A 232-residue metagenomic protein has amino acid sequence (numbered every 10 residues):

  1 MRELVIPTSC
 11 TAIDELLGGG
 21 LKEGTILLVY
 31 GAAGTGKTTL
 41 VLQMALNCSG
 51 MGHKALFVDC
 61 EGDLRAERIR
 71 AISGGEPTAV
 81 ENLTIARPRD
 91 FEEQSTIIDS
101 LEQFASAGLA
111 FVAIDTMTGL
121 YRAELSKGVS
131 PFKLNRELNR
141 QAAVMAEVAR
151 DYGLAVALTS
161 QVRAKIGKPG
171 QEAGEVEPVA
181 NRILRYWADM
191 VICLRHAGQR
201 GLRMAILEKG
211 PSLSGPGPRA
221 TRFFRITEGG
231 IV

Functional and structural regions predicted by a protein language model:
M1-R2: Charged, amphipathic alpha-helical linker segments immediately N-terminal to NTP-binding catalytic cores
T8-G20: Pre-Walker A adenine-sensing motif
I13, V29, I69, L83 (+4 more regions): Conserved RecA-like P-loop NTPase ATPase core
G19-L21, N47-M51, E76-T78, Q103-A107 (+2 more regions): Conserved catalytic network of the ASCE P-loop NTPase/AAA+ motor domain
K22-S100: Conserved P-loop
D59, R87, T116, H196 (+1 more regions): Flexible glycine-/small-residue-rich
P88-E93, I98-I183: P-loop NTPase motor core
V148-V232: Phosphate-binding/switch region of NTP-binding enzymes
